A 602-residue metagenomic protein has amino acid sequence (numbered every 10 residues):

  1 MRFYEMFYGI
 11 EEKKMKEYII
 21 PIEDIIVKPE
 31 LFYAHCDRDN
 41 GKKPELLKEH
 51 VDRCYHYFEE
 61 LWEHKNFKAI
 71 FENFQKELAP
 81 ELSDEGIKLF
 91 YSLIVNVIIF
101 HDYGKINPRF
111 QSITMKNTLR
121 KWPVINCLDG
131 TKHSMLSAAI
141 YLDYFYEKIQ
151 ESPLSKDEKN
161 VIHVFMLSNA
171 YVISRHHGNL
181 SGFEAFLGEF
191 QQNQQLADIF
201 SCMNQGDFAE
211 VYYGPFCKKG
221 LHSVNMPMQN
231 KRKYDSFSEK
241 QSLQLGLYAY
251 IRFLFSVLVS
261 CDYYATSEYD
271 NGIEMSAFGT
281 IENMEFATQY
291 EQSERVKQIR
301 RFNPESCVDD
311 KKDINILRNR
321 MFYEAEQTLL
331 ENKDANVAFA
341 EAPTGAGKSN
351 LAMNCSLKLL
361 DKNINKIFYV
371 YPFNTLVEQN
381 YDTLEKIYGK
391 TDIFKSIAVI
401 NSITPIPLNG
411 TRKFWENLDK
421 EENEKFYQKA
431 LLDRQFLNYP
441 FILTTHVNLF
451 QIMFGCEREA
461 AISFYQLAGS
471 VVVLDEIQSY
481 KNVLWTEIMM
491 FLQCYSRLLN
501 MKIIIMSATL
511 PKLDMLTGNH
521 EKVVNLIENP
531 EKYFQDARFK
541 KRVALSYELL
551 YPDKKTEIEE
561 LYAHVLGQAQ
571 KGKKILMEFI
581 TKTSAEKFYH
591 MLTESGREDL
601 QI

Functional and structural regions predicted by a protein language model:
F3-Q298: Accessory nucleic-acid engagement/destabilization modules that flank
N303-E341: Conserved pre-motif I regulatory segment
K333-S356: Walker A/P-loop
N365-Y388, N401-P405, K512, K582: Conserved Walker A/P-loop ATP-binding site and its immediately adjacent core in helicase/helicase-like ATPase domains
K366-V377, V565-T593: Conserved strand-helix element at the start of the C-terminal RecA-like helicase core
K390-F454: Inter-Walker segment of RecA-like/P-loop motor cores
V447-L449, A460-Y495: SF2 helicase catalytic motif II
T509-Q568: Interdomain hinge/linker at the junction between the two RecA-like core domains of SF2 helicases
